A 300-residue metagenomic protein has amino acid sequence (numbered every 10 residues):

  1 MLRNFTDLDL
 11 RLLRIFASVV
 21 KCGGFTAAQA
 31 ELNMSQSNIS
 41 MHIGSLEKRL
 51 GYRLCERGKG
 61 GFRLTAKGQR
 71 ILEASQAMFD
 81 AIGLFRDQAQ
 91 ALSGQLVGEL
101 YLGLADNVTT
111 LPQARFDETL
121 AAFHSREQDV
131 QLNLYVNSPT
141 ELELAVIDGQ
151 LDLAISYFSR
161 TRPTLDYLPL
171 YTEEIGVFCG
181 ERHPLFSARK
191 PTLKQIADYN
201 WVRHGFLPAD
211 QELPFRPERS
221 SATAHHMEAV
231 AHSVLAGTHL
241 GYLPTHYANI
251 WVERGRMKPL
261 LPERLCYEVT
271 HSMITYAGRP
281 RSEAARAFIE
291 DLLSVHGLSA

Functional and structural regions predicted by a protein language model:
A17-N33: Short helix-boundary/capping micro-motifs
S35, H42-S45: Residues within the DNA-recognition helix of helix-turn-helix
E47-A66: A short LG(V/I)-centered, amphipathic sequence patch enriched for acidic residue(s) preceding the LG motif
R49-L50, I71-S93, F288: Alpha-helical linker/hinge and terminal dimerization helices associated with HTH transcriptional regulators
Q95-R126, L144: N-terminal winged-helix
T140-I175: Short beta-strand-centered segments that line the small-molecule binding cleft or hinge of alpha/beta clamshell
Y167-T238, L243-Y267, S294-A300: C-terminal regulatory
P262-A300: A late-sequence structural motif
